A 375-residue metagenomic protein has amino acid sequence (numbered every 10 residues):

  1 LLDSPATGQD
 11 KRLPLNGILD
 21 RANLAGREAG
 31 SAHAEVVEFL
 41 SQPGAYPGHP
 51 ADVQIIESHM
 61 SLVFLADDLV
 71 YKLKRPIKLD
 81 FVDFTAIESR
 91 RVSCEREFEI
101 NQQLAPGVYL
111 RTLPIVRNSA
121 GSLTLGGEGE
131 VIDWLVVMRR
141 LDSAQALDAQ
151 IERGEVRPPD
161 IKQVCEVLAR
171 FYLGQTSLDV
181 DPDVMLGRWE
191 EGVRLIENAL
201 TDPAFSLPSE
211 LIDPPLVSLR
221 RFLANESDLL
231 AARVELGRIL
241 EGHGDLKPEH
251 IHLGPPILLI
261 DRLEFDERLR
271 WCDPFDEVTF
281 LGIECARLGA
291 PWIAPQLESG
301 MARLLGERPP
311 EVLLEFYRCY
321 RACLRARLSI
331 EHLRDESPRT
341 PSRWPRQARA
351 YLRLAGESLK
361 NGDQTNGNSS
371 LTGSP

Functional and structural regions predicted by a protein language model:
L1: The feature marks either
S4-P5, K11-L13: Short, low-complexity intrinsically disordered segments enriched in A/P/G/S/L with frequent Arg, especially at protein
G8, G26-H33, W189, I212 (+3 more regions): Intrinsic-disorder-associated interaction segments
D10-R12, N198, C285, N361 (+1 more regions): Intrinsic disorder/low-complexity segments enriched in polar/small residues
R12-H49: Non-catalytic regulatory/interaction regions at protein termini and inter-domain linkers
A34-E235, I239-H243, P248-L324: Conserved ATP-binding subdomain of kinase catalytic cores across diverse folds
R327-L371: ATP/Mg2+ or Mg2+-diphosphate-binding catalytic cores that bind nucleotide phosphates or diphosphates via glycine-rich
S374: P-loop (Walker A) phosphate-binding loop of NTP-binding proteins
